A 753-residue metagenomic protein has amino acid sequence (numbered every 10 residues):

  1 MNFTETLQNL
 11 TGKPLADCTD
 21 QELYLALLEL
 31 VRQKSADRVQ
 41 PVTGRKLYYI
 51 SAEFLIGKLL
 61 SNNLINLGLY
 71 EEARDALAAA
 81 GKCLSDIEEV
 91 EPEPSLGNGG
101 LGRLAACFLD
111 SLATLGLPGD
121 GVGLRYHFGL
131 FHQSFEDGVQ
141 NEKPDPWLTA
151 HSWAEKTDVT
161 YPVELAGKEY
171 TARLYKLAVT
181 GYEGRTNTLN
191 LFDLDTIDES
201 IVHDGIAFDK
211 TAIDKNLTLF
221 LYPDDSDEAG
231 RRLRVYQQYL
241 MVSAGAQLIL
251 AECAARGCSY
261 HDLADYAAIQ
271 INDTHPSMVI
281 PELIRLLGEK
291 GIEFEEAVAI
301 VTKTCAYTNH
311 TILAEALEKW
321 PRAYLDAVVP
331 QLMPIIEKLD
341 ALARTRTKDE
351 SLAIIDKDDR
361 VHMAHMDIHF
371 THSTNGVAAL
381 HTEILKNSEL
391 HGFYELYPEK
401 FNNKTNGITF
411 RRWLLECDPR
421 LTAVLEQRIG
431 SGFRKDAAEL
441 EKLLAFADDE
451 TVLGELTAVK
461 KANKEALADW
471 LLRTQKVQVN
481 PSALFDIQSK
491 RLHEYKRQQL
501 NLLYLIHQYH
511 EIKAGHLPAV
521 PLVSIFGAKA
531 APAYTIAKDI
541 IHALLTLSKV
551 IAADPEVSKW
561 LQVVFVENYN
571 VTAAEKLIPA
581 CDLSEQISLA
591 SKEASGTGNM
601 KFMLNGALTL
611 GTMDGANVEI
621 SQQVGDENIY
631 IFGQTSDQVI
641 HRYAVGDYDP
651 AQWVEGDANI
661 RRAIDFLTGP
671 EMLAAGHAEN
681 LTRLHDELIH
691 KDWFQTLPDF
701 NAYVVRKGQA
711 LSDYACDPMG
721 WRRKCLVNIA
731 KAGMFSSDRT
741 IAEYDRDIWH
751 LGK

Functional and structural regions predicted by a protein language model:
M1-K753: A conserved ligand/cofactor-binding region detector
